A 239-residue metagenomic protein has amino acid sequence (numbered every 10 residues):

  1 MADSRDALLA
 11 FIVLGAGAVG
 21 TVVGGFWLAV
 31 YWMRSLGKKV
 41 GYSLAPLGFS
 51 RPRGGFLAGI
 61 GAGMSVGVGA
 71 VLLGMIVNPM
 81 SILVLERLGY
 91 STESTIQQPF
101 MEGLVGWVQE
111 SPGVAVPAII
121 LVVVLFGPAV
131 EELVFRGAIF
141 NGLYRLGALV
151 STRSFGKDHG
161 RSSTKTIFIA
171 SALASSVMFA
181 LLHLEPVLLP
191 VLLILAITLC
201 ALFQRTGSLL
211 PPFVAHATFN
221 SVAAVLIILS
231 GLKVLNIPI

Functional and structural regions predicted by a protein language model:
M1-F49, T92-M101: Alpha-helical transmembrane segments in multi-pass membrane proteins
D6, G41-G127, R145-H159, G231-I239: Juxtamembrane helix-loop-helix connectors linking adjacent transmembrane helices in multi-pass membrane enzymes
I12-G24, L28, L57, V84 (+2 more regions): Alpha-helical hydrophobic membrane-insertion segments
G17-G25, V66-N78, F219, A223: Alpha-helical transmembrane segments of multipass membrane proteins
G25-M33, G74, N78, G127 (+3 more regions): Alpha-helical transmembrane segments of polytopic integral membrane proteins, especially the permease/helical cores
G25-R34, A70, G74, V123 (+3 more regions): Structural signal for membrane-spanning alpha-helices in multi-pass inner-membrane proteins, emphasizing helix cores
M33-G41, R51-G55, N141, Q204-T206: Membrane-interface extramembranous regions at the lipid-water interface
G106-I239: Transmembrane helix-loop-helix hairpins at the membrane interface of multi-pass integral membrane proteins
